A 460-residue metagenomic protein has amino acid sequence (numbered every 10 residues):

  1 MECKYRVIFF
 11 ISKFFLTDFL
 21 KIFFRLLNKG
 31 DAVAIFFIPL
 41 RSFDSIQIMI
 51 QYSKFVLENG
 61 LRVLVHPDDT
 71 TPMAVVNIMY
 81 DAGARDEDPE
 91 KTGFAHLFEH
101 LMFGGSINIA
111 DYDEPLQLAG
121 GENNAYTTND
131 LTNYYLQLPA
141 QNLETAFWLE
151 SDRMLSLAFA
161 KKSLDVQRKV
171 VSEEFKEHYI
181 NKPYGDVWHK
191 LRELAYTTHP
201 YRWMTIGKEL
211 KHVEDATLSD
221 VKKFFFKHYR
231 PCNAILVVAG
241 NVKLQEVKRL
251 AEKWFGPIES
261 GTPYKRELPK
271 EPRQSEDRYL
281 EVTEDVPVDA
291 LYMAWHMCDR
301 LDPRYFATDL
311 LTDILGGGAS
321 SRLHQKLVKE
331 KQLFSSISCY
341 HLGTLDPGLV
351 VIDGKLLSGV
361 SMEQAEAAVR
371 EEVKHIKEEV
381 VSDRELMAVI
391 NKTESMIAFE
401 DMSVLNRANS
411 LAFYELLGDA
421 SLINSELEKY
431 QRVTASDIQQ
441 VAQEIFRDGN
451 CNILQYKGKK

Functional and structural regions predicted by a protein language model:
M49-K54, E193-A234, R266-E271, I397 (+1 more regions): Histidine-acidic residue clusters that define the catalytic metal-binding segment of zinc metallopeptidase domains
M49-P72: N- or domain-start disorder-to-order transition segments that initiate the globular core
S53, T197-T198, R202-T205, R230-D299 (+1 more regions): An aromatic/glycine/proline-enriched structural segment found at the starts of mature extracellular/organellar domains
G60, I78, H96, Y134 (+13 more regions): Buried hydrophobic packing residues in well-ordered domains
V75-Q137, W203-T205, G317-L333: M16/MPP (pitrilysin/insulinase) zinc-metallopeptidase core fold and M16-derived inactive scaffolds
G105, Q137-V170, S338, L342-E400: M16/insulysin-pitrilysin zinc metalloprotease superfamily fold
L118, V213, Y292-H296, L315-L356: A structural supersecondary motif
I235-V238, H375-I376, V380, R384-K460: C-terminal regions of mature proteins
